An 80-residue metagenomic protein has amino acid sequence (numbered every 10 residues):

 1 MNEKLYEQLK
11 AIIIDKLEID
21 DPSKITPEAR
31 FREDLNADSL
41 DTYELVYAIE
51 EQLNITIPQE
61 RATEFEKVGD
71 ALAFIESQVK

Functional and structural regions predicted by a protein language model:
M1-A37, L45-A48, Q52, T56-K80: Phosphopantetheine-dependent thiolation modules in NRPS/PKS and related acyl-activating systems
D41: Two-component histidine kinase catalytic core, primarily the HATPase_c
